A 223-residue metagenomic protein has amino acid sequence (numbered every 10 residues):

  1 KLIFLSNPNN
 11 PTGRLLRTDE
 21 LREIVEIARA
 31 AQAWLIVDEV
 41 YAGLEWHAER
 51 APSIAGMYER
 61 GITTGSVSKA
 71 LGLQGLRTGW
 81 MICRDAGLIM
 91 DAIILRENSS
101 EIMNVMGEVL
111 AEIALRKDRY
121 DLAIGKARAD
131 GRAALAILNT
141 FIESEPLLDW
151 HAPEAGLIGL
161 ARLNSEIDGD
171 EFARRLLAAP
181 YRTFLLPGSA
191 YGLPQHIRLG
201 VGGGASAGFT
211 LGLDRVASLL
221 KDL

Functional and structural regions predicted by a protein language model:
F4-L5, V37, L185-P187: Hydrophobic residues in well-ordered beta-strands that form the structural core
P11-L35, E39-L73, G87: Active-site pre-lysine segment of PLP-dependent enzymes
A30-A31, E145, L223: Helix C-cap/helix->beta junction micro-motif
R60-A129, N139, D214, L220: Conserved core segment of the aminotransferase class I/II
E112, R128-N139, D149-L163: Conserved glycine-rich beta-strand-loop-beta hairpin in the small C-terminal domain of fold type I
P146-W150, T183-G188: A short linear hydrophobic-aromatic micro-motif
E166, R175-F184, Y191-L223: PLP-dependent enzyme catalytic core of the Aspartate aminotransferase-like
